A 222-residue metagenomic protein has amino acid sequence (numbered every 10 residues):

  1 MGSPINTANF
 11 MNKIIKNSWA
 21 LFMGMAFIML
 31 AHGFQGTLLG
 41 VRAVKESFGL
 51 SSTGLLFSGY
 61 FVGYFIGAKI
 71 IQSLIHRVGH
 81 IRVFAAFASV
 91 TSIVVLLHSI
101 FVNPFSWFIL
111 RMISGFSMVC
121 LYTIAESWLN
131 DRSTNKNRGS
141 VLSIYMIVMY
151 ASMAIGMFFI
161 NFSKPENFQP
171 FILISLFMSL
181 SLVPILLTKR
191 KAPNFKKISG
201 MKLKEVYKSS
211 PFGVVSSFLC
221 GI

Functional and structural regions predicted by a protein language model:
N12-F61, G213: Helix-loop boundary and gating motifs at the non-cytosolic
F61-K69, M153-A154: Residue-level signature of mid-helix packing/kink "hotspots" within the transmembrane helices of 12-pass Major
G67-H80, K164: Helix-to-loop junctions at the C-terminal end of transmembrane segments in multipass secondary transporters
G79, I100-V102: Helix-breaking motifs and short loop linkers at transmembrane-helix boundaries and internal kinks in secondary membrane
R82-L96, S175: Structural signature of the two symmetry-related core transmembrane helices
F105-I113: Paired small-residue
M112-I147: Cytoplasmic helix-loop-helix junction between adjacent transmembrane helices in 12-TM secondary transporters
F171-L186: Symmetry-related core transmembrane helices of the 12-TM Major Facilitator Superfamily/SLC fold
